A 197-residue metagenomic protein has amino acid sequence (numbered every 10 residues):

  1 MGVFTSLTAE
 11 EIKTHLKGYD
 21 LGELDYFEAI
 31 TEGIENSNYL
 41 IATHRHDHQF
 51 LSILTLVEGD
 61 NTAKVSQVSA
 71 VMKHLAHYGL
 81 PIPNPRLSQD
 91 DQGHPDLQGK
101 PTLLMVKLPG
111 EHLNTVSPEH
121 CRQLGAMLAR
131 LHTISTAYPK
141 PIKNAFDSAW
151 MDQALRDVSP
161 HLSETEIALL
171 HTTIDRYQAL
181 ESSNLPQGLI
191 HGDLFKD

Functional and structural regions predicted by a protein language model:
M1-L7: A short, highly charged nucleic-acid-interacting micro-segment common to nuclease and nuclease-linked defense proteins
T8-G18, K140-P141, W150-G192: An alpha-helical support segment within catalytic cores of ATP-dependent transferases
K17-L24, H77-P81, S183: Short secondary-structure junctions
Y19-A42: ATP-binding glycine-rich phosphate-binding loop
E28-T31, P85-L87, N144: Short beta-strand
I34-H48, P85, Q178-D197: Active-site acidic catalytic loop and adjacent metal/ATP-binding pocket of ATP-dependent phosphoryl transfer enzymes
T43-P139: ATP-binding pocket architecture of kinase catalytic cores
